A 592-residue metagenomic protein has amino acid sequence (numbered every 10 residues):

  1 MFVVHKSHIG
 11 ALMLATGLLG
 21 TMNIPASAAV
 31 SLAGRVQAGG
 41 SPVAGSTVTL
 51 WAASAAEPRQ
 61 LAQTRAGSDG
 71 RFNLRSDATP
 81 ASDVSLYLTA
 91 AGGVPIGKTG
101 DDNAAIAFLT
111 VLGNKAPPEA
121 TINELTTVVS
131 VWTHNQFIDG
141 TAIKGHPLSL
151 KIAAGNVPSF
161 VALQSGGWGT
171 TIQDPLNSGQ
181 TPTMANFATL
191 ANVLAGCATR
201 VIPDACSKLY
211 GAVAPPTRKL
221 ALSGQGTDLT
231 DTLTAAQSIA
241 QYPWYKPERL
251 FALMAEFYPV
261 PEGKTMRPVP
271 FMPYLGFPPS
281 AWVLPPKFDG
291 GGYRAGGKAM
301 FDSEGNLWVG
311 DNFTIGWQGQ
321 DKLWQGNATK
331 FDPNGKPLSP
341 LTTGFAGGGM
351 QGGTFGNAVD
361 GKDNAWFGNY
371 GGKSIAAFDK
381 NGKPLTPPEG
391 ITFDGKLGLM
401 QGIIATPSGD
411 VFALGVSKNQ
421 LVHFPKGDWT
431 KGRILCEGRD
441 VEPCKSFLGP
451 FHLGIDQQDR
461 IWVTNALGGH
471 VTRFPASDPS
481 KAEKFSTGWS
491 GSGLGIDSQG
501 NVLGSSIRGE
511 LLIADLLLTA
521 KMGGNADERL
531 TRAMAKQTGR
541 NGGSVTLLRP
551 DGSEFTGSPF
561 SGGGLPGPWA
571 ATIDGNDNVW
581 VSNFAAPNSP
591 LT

Functional and structural regions predicted by a protein language model:
F2-L12: Bacterial N-terminal signal peptides that target proteins for export
F2-V3, A29, L421: Detector for intrinsically disordered, low-structure N-terminal pre-sequences
V4, V48, K208-A212, G488 (+1 more regions): Composition- and surface-driven signal marking solvent-exposed, interaction-prone regions in large proteins
A11-T21: Bacterial N-terminal signal peptides
N23-A28: Sec/Tat signal peptide C-region and signal peptidase I cleavage site
A29-P286, G297: Feature for extracytoplasmic/surface-facing segments of secreted or surface-associated proteins, emphasizing
P247-T592: Flexible "stalk/tail and boundary" regions
